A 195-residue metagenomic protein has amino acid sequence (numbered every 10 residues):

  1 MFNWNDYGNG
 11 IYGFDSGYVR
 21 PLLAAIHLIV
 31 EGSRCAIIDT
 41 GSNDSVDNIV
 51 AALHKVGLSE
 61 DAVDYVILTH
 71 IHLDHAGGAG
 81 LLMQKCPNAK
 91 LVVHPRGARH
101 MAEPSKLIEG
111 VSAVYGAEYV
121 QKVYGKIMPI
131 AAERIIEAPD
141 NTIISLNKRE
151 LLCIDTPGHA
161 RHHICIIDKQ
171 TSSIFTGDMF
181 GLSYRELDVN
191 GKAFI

Functional and structural regions predicted by a protein language model:
F2-V56, I166-T176: Conserved beta-strand hairpin/beta-sheet module of binuclear metal-dependent hydrolase folds, prominently
V19-L22, I136-A138, P157-A160: A short catalytic or substrate-binding loop motif that flags glycine-/basic-rich loops and adjacent residues that bind
I38-G41, D64-H70, V92-H94, T156-G158 (+1 more regions): Active-site neighborhood of phospho(di)ester-bond hydrolases with catalytic His/Asp-centered motifs
D44, E150-D155, R161-I195: Metallo-beta-lactamase
D47-V93: Active-site metal-binding motif and surrounding structural segment of the metallo-beta-lactamase
R96-H100: Short histidine/acidic/glycine/proline-rich micro-motifs that form metal- and phosphate-coordinating active-site loops
M101-I154: Metallo-beta-lactamase
